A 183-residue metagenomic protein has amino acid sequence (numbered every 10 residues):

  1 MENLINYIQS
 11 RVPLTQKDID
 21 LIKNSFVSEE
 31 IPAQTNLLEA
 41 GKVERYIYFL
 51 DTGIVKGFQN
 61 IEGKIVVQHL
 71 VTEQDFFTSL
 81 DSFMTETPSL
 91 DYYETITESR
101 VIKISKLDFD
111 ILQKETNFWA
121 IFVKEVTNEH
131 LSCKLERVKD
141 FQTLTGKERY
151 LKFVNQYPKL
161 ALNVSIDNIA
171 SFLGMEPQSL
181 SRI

Functional and structural regions predicted by a protein language model:
M1-V27, S82: Cyclic nucleotide-binding regulatory module and flanking cytosolic helices
V27, I54-Q59, F76, R100-V101: Short beta-strand segments in beta-sandwich/barrel cores
Q34, R45-K56, E73-Q74: Glycine- and acidic-residue-biased ligand/ion/polar-headgroup-sensing regions
L37-K42: Short phosphate-coordinating micro-motif centered on Lys-Gly-acidic
I61-V66: Hydrophobic/aromatic-rich structural module bridging two neighboring secondary-structure elements via a short loop
V67-E125: Cyclic-nucleotide recognition modules
K124-Y157: Strongly charged, low-complexity linkers/loops
L144-I183: Phosphate-/nucleic-acid-contacting segments
